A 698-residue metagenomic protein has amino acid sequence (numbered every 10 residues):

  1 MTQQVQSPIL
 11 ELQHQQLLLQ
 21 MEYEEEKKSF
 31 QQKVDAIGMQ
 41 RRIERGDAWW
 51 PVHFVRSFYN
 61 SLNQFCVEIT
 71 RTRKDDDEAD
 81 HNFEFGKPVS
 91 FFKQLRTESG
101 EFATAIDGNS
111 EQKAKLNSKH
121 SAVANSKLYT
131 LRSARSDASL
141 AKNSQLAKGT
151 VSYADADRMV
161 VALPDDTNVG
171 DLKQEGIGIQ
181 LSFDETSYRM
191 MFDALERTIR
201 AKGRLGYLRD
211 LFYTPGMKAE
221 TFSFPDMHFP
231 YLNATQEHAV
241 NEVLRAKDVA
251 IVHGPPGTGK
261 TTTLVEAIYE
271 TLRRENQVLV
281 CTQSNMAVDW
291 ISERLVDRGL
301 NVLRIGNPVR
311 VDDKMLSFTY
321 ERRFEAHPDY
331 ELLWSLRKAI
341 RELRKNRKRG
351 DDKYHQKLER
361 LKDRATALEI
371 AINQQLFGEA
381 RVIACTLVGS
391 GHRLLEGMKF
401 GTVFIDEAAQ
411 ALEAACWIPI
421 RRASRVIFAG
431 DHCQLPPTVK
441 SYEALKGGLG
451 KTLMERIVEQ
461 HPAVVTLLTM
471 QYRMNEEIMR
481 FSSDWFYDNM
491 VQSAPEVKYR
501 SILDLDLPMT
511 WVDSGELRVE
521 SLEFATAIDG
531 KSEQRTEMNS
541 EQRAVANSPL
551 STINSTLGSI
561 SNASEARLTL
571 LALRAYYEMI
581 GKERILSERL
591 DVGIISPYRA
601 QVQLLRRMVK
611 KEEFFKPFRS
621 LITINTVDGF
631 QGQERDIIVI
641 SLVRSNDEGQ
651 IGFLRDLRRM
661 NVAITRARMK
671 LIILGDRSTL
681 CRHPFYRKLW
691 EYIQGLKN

Functional and structural regions predicted by a protein language model:
M1-F85: A helicase ATPase "motif cassette" and its flanking acidic/Ser/Thr-rich regulatory loops
Q4-V5, D80-G100, T104-E111, L128-L131 (+4 more regions): Pre-ATPase regulatory/linker segments immediately N-terminal to the P-loop/RecA-like helicase/translocase core
D77, D226, A371, I624-T626: Short, solvent-exposed loop/turn positions at domain surfaces that link secondary-structure elements or cap domain
F91-K93, T386, S641: Residue-level recognition of conserved beta-strand edge/terminus positions
Q94-A105, N109-S144, E516-F524, G530-G558: Short, basic, low-complexity termini and linkers enriched in Ser/Thr/Gly/Pro that act as targeting/leader peptides
L146, L163-G170, Y213-F324, R360-E369 (+3 more regions): ASCE P-loop NTPase helicase motor core
R274-N276, S284, Q374, V388-E520 (+2 more regions): Conserved helicase motor core of SF1/SF2 NTP-dependent helicases
E321-D363, I420, I664: ATP-hydrolysis module of ASCE/P-loop NTPase motor domains, specifically the Walker B Asp-Glu catalytic pair
